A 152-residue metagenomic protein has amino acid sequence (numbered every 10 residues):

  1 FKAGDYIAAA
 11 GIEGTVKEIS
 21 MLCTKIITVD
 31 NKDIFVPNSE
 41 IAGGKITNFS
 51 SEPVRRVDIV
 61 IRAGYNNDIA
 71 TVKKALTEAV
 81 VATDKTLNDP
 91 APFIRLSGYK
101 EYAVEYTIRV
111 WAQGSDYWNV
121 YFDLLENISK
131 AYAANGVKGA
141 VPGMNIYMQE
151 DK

Functional and structural regions predicted by a protein language model:
F1-D89: Soluble accessory domains appended to multi-pass membrane transport proteins
F49, A63, N67, T77 (+1 more regions): Solvent-exposed, non-transmembrane regulatory segments of membrane-associated proteins
